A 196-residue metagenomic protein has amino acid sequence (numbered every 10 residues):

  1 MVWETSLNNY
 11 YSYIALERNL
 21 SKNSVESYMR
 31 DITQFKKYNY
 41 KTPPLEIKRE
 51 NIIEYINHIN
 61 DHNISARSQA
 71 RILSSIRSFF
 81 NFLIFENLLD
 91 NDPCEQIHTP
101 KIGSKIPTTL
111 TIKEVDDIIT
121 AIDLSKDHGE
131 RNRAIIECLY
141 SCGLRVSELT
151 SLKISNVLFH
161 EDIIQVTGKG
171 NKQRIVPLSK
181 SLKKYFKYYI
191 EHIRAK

Functional and structural regions predicted by a protein language model:
M1-K196: Conserved catalytic core of the tyrosine transesterase superfamily
